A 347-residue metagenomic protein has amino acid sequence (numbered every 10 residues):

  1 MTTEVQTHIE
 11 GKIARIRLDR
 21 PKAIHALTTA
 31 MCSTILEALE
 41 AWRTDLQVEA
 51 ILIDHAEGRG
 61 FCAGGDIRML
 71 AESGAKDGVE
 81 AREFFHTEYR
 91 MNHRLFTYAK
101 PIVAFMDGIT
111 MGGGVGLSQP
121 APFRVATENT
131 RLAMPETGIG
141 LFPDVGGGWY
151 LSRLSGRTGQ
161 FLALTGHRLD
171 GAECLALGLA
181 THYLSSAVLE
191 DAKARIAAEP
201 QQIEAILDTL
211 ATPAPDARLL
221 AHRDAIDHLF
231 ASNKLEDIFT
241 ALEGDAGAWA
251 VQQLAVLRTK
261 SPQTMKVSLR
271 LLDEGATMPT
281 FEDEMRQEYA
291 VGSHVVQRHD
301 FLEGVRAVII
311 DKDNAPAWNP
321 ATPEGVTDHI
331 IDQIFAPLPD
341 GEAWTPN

Functional and structural regions predicted by a protein language model:
M1-D54, V79, H93, T345-N347: Conserved CoA-thioester-binding segment of acyl-CoA-metabolizing enzymes
I16, I53, D66, L117-S118 (+3 more regions): Hydrophobic/aromatic residues within transmembrane alpha-helices of multi-pass small-molecule transporters
H55-T87, G140: Glycine- (often His-adjacent) and acidic-residue-rich active-site loop that binds/positions the CoA thioester
L95-I139, F161-L162, G166-H167, G171: Glycine-rich beta-to-alpha active-site loop
A121-P143, G178-K193: Gly/Pro- and small hydrophobic-enriched strand-loop and loop-to-helix capping segments that sit at the rims
G146-Q201: Contiguous mid-protein beta-loop-alpha structural module that forms a pocket-lining wall or clamp of enzyme active
L179-K260: Amphipathic alpha-helical blocks and their helix-capping loop/short-beta junctions
L242-V251, L257-N347: Long, low-complexity C-terminal extensions of enzymes
